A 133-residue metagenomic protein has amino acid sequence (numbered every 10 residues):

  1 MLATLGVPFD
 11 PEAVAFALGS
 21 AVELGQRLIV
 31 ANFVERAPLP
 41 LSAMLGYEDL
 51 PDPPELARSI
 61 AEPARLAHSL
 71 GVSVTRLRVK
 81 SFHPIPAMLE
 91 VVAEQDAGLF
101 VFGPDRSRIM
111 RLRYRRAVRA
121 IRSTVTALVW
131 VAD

Functional and structural regions predicted by a protein language model:
M1-L45, T124, A132: Small/aliphatic-rich secondary-structure junction motif
A15-A17, A87-V91, R116-A117: A short acidic, amphipathic alpha-helical/loop segment
G25, G71, D96, V125-T126: Residue-level detector of structured alpha->beta connecting loops
A31, F102-P104, V129-D133: Short beta-strand elements of ligand-binding domains
L45-D49, A93-Q95, V118-A120: Short, hinge-like loop/turn segments at secondary-structure boundaries
Y47-S59: A short acidic, glycine-rich active-site loop that binds or catalyzes chemistry on phosphate/adenosine moieties
H68-F100: Structural beta-alpha unit
L99-S123: Glycine-rich, Arg-bearing micro-motifs that act as flexible, cationic patches
